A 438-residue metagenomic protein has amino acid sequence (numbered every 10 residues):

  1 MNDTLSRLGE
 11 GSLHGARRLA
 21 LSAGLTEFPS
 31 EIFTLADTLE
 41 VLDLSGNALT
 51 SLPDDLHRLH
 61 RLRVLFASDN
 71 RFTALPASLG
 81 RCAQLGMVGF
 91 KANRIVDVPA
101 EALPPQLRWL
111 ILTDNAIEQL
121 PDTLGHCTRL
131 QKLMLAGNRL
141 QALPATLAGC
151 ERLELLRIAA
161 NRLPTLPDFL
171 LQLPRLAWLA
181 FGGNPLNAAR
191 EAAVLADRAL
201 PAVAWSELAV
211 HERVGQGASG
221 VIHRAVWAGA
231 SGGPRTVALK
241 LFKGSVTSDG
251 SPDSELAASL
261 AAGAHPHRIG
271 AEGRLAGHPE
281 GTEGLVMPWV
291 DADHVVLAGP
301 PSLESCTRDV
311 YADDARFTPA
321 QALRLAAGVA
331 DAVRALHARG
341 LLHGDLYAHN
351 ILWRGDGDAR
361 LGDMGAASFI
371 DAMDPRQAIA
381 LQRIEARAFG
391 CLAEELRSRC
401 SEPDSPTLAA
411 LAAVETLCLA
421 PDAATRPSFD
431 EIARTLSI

Functional and structural regions predicted by a protein language model:
M1-D54, R58, R63-T113, Q119-D122 (+3 more regions): The feature captures the LRR N-terminal capping module
S219-L260: ATP-binding glycine-rich loop module of kinase domains
G270-E283: Short beta-strand micro-motifs within the conserved protein kinase catalytic domain, predominantly in the N-lobe
E280-H294: Conserved short submotifs of the Hanks-type protein kinase catalytic core that shape the nucleotide-binding pocket
L325-A326: Activation segment signature within eukaryotic-like protein kinase domains
V333, H337-W353: Catalytic-loop of the protein kinase fold
N350-D363: Conserved protein kinase catalytic/activation segment
R360, G365-E415: C-lobe/activation-segment region of protein kinase-like
